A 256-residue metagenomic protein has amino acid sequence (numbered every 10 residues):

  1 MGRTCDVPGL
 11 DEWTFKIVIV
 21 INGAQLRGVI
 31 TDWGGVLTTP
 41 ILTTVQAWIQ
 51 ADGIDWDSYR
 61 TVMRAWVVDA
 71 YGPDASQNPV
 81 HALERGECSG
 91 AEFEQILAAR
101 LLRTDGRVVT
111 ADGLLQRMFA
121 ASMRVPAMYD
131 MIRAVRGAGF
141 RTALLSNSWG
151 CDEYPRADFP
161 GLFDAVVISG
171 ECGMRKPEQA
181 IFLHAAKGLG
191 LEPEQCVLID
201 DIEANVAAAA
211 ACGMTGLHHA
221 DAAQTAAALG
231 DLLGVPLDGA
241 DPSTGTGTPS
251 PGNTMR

Functional and structural regions predicted by a protein language model:
G2, D6-T31, R133, L145 (+1 more regions): Asp-based, Mg2+/Mn2+-dependent phosphohydrolase catalytic module
I19-Y71, C212: Active-site neighborhood of HAD-like aspartate-dependent phosphohydrolases
Q46-A51, V62-V68, P79-R85, A111-P126: Helical cap/lid subdomains and adjacent loops of hydrolase enzymes that gate the active-site channel and determine
D52-A65, G72, L102-Q116, V235-P242: Short, surface-exposed acidic
G72-G113: A metal-dependent, Asp-based hydrolase signature
D105-T142, Q179: Short, acidic loop-to-helix structural element flanking the phosphoryl-transfer center in phosphate-processing enzymes
